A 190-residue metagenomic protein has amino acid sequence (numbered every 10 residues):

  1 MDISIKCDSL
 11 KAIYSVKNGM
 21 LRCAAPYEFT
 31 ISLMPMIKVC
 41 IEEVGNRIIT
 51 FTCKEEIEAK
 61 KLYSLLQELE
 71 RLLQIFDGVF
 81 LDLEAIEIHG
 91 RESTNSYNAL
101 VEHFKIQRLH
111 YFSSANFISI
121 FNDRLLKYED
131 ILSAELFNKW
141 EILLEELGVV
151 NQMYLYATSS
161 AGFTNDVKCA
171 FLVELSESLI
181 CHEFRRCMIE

Functional and structural regions predicted by a protein language model:
M1-Q152, S159-F163: Charged, non-catalytic interaction/linker regions at domain boundaries that couple catalytic cores to substrate
K139-E190: Amphipathic alpha-helical interface elements
